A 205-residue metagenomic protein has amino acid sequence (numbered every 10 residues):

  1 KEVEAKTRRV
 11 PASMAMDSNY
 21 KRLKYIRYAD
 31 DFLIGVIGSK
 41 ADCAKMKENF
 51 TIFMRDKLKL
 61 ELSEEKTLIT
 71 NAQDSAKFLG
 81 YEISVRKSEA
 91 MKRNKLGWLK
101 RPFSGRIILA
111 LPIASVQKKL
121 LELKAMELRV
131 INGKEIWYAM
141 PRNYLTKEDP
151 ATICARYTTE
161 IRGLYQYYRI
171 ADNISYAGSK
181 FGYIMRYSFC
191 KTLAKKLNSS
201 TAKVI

Functional and structural regions predicted by a protein language model:
K1-I205: Non-catalytic terminal/accessory segments
